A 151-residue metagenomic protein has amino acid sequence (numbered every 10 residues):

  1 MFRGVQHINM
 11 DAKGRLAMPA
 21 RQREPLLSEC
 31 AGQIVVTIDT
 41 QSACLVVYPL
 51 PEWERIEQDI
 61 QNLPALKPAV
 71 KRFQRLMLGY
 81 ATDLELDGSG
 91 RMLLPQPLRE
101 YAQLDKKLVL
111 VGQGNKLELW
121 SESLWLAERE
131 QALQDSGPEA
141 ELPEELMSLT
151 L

Functional and structural regions predicted by a protein language model:
F2-C44, L50: A positional/architectural concept
G14-M18, V47, G90-L94, L98 (+1 more regions): Short, structured motif recognition centered on aromatic/hydrophobic residues
R21, P51, P97, G114 (+1 more regions): Alpha-helix/helix-capping structural signal
S28-C44, Q103-W120, L124: A short beta-strand-loop micro-motif that forms or neighbors metal/cofactor- and ligand-binding patches at active-site
L45-L50, E118-S136: Positively charged
L50-L84: Helix-adjacent hinge/juxtasegments
T82-R91, Q96-D105: Beta-rich strand-turn-strand
L133-L151: Acidic/histidine-enriched, glycine/proline-rich intrinsically disordered or flexible terminal extensions
